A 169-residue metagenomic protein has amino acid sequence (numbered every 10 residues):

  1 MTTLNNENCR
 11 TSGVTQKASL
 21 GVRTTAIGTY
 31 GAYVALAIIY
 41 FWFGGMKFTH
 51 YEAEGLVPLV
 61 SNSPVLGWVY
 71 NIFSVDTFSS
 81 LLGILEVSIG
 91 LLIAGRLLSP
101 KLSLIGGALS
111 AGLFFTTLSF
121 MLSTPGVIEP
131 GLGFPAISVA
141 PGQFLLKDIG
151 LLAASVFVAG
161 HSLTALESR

Functional and structural regions predicted by a protein language model:
T2-R169: Membrane-interface extramembranous regions
